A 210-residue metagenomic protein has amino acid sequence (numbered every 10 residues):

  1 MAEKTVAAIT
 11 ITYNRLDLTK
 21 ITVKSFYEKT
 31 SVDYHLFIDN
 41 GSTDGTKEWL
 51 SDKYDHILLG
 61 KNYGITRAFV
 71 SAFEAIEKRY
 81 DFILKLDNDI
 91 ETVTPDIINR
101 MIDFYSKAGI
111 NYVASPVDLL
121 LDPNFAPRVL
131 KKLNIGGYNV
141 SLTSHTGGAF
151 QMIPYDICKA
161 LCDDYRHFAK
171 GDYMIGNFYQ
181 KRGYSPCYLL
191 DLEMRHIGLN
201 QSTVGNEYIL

Functional and structural regions predicted by a protein language model:
K24-D33: Short, acidic, metal-binding catalytic loop of nucleotide-sugar glycosyltransferases
D39-E48: A conserved acidic beta->alpha catalytic loop
G60-I76: Glycine-rich, basic loop-to-helix element that forms the pyrophosphate-binding segment of sugar-nucleotide handling
Y80-E91: Short beta-strand-to-loop acidic/aromatic patch adjacent to the donor-nucleotide binding site
D96-Y112: Conserved donor-nucleotide/metal-binding helix-loop-beta segment in metal-dependent transferases, i.e., the alpha-helix
V113-A126: Short beta-strand-to-loop element that shapes/binds the nucleotide-sugar donor at the catalytic cleft/hinge
N134-I153: A recurrent flexible, glycine/aromatic-enriched loop bordering the glycosyltransferase active site that acts as
D164-L210: C-terminal catalytic/acceptor-binding lobe
